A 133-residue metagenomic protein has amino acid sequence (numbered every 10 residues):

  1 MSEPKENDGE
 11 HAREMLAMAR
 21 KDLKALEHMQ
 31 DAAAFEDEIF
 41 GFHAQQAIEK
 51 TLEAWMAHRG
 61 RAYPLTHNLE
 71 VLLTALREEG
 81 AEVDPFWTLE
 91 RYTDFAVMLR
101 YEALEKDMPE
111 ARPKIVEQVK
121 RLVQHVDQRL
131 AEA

Functional and structural regions predicted by a protein language model:
M1-A133: Terminal alpha-helical segments
